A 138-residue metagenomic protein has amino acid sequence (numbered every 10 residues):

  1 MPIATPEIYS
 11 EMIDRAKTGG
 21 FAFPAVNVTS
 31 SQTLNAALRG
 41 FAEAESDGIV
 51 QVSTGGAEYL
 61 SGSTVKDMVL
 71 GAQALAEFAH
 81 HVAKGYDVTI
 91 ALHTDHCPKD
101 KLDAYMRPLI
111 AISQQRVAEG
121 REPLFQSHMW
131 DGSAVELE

Functional and structural regions predicted by a protein language model:
M1-P24: N-terminal amphipathic alpha-helix/helix-capping segment at the start of soluble metabolic enzymes
I3-I8, V28-Q32, L70, A74: Conserved active-site and cofactor/substrate-binding residues in soluble primary-metabolism enzymes
K17-A22, S46, Y86-I90: Short, surface-exposed connector motifs at secondary-structure boundaries
F23-V26, Q51, F125-H128: Divalent metal-dependent hydrolysis catalytic cores, especially in the metallo-beta-lactamase
N27, A37, D95: Conserved, mostly hydrophobic/aromatic
T33-N35, L102: Short, well-ordered alpha-helical microsegments
A36-V52, P123-F125: Catalytic domains of carbohydrate-active enzymes, especially glycoside hydrolases
T54-E138: Active-site beta->alpha loop and helix N-cap motifs at the rims of alpha/beta catalytic domains
